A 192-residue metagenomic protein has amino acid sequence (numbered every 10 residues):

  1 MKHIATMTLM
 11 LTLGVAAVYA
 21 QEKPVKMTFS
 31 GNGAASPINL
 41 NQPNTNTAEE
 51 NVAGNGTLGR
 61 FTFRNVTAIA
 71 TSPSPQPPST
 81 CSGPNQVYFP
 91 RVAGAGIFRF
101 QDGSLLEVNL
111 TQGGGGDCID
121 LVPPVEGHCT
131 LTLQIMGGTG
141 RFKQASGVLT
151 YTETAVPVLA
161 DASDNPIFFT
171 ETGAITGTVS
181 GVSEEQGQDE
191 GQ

Functional and structural regions predicted by a protein language model:
K2-M10: Sec-dependent signal peptide recognition, specifically the positively charged N-region followed immediately by
V15-A20: Sec/Tat signal peptide C-region and signal peptidase I cleavage site
Q21-Q192: Beta-strand-enriched cores of mature, soluble protein domains
